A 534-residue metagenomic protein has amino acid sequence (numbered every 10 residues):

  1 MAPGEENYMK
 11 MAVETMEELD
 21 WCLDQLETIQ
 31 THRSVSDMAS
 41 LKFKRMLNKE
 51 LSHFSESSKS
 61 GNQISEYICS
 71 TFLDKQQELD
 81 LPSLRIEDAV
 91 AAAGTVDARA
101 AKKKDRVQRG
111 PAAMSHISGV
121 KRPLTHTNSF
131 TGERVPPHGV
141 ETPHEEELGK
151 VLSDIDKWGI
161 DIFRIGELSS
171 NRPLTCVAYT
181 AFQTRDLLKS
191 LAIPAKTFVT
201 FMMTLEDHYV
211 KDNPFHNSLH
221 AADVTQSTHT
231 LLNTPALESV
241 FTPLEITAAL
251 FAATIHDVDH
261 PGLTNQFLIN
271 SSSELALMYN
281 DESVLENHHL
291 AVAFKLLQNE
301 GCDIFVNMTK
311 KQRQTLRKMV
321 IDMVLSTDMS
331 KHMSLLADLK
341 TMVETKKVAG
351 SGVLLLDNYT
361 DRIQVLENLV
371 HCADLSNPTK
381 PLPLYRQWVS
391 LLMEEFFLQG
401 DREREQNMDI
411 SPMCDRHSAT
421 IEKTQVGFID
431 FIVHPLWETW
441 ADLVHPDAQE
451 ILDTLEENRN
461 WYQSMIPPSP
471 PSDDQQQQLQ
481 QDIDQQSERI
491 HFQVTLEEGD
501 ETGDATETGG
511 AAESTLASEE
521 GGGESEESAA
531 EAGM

Functional and structural regions predicted by a protein language model:
A2-M9, E14-M16, W21-L81, I86-M114 (+4 more regions): Divalent metal-dependent phosphate-bond-processing catalytic cores, especially two-metal-ion Mg2+/Mn2+ enzymes that act
S170, K189-L205, N213-T228, A253-H256: Hydrophobic alpha-helical transmembrane segments corresponding to the first two to three helices of multi-pass helical
A248-A252: Active-site alpha-helix of zinc metalloproteases
